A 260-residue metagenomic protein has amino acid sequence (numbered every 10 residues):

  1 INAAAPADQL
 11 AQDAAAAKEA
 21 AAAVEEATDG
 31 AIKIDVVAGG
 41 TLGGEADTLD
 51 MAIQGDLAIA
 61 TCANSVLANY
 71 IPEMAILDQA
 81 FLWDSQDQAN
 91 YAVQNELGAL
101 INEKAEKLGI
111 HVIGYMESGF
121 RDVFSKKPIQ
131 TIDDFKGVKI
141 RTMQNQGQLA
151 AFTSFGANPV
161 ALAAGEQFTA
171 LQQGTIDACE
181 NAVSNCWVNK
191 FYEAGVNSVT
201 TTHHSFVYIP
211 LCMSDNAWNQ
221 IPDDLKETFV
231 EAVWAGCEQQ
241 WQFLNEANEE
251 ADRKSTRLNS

Functional and structural regions predicted by a protein language model:
I1-Q88, E96-A99, E103-S260: N-terminal secretory/targeting leader peptides
